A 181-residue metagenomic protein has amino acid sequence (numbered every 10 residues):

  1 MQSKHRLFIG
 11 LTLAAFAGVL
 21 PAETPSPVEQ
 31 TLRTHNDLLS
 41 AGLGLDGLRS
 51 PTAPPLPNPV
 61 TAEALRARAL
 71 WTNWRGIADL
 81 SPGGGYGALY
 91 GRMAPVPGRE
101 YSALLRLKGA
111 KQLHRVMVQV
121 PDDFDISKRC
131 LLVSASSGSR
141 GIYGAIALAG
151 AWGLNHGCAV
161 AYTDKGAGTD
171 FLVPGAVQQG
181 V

Functional and structural regions predicted by a protein language model:
M1-I9: Bacterial N-terminal signal peptides that target proteins for export
E23-C130, S139-R140, I146-L148, N155: Catalytic-loop region of hydrolases
L131, L154-G166: A fold-wide structural signal in alpha/beta-hydrolase
S137-G141, Y162-V181: Cap/lid segment of the alpha/beta-hydrolase catalytic domain
